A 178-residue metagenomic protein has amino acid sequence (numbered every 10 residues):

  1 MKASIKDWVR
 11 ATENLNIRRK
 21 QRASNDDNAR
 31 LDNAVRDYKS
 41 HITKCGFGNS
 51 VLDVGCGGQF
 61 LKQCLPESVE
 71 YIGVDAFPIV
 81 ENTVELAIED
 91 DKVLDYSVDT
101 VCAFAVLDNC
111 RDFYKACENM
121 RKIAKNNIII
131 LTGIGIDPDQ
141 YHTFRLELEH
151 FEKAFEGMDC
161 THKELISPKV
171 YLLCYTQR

Functional and structural regions predicted by a protein language model:
M1-D91: Conserved N-terminal segment of class I S-adenosyl-L-methionine
C102: A conserved beta-strand element that flanks and buttresses the S-adenosyl-L-methionine
A105-V106: Short catalytic micro-motifs in class I SAM-dependent methyltransferases
N109-N119: A short, conserved alpha-helix within the catalytic core of class I
N126-G135: Conserved beta-strand signature within the Rossmann-like core of class I S-adenosyl-L-methionine
H142-D159: Short alpha-helix
E164-R178: Core SAM-dependent methyltransferase catalytic element
